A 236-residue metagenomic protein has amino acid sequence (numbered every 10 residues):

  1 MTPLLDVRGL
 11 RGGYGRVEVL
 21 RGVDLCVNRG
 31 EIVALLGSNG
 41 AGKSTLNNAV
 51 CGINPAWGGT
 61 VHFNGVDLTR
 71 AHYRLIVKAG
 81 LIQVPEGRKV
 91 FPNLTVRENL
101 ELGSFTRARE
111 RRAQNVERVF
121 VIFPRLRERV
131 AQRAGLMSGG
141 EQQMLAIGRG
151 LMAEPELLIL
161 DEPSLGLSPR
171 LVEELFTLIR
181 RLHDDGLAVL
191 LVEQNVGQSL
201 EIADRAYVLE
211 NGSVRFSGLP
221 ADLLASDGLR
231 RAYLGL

Functional and structural regions predicted by a protein language model:
T2-L236: Glycine-rich phosphate-binding loops of nucleotide-dependent enzymes
